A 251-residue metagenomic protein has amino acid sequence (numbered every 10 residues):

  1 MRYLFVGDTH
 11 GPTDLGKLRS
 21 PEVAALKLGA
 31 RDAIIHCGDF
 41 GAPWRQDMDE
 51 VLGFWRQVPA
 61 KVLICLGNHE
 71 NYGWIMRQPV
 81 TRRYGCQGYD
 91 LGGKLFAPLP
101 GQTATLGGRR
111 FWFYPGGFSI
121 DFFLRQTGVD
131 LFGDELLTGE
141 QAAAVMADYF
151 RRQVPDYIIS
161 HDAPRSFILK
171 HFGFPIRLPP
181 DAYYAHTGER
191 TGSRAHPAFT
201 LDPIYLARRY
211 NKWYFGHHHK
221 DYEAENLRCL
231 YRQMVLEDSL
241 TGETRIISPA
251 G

Functional and structural regions predicted by a protein language model:
M1-L4, Q102-F113, Y157, A224-C229: Beta-strand-turn-beta hairpins that frame and shape the catalytic cleft of phosphate-ester-processing enzymes
Y3-F5, A33-C37, F113, Y157-H161 (+1 more regions): Structural motif
V6, P12-L106, L178, Y184-A185 (+2 more regions): Core catalytic region of metal-dependent phosphoesterases/phosphodiesterases, especially metallo-beta-lactamase-like
T9-H10, F40-G41, N68-N71, G117-F118 (+2 more regions): Catalytic metal-binding/acid-base residues of hydrolase active sites
L15-G16, R45-D47, W74-R77, D162 (+2 more regions): A short acidic (Asp/Glu
K61-C65, Y84-D90, F167-G251: Conserved beta-sheet core of the metallophosphoesterase superfamily
G107-H196: Active-site-proximal loop/helix segment associated with metal-binding centers of metalloenzymes
